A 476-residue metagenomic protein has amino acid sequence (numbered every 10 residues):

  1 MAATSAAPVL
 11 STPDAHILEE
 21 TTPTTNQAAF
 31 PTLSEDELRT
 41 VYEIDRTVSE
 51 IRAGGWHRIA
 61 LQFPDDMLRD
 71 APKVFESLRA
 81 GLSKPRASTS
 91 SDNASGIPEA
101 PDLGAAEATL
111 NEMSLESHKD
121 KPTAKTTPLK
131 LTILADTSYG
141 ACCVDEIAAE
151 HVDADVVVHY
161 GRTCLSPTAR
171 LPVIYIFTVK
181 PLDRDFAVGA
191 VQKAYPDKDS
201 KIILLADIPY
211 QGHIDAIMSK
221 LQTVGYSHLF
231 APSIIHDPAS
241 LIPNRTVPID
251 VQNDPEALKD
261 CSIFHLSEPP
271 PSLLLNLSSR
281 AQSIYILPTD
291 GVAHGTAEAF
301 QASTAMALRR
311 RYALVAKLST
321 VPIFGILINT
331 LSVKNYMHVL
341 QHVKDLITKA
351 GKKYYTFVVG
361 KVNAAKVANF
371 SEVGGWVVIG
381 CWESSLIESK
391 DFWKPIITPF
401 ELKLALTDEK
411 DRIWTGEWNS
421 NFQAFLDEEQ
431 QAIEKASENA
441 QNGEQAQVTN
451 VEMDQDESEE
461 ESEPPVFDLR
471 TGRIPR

Functional and structural regions predicted by a protein language model:
A2-H151, D155, H159: Metallocofactor- and cofactor-centric catalytic cores in central/energy metabolism, strongly enriched
A2-T24, I97-E116, H294, E383-R476: Peripheral docking tails and interdomain loops at the edges of cofactor- or intermediate-handling domains
T40, Q62-P72, T137-C143, Y160-S166 (+7 more regions): Gly/Ser/Thr-rich loops at beta-strand to alpha-helix junctions that form or flank small-molecule/cofactor-binding
D45-H57, V191-S200, A257, V315-F324: Glycine-rich phosphate/diphosphate-binding loops that line cofactor/substrate pockets in enzymes
S77-P85, P122-P128, S219-S227, R280-I284 (+1 more regions): Short helix-loop-beta junction
S166-T304: Conserved, well-structured core segments that form the ligand-binding/active-site neighborhood of functional domains
P271-Y354, K361-V367: Redox- and metal-dependent alpha/beta enzyme cores, enriched for Fe-S-associated oxidoreductases and cofactor-handling
T304-A316, H338-E372, C381-D391, I396-I397 (+3 more regions): A C-terminal functional module that forms or caps the active site or interfaces directly with catalytic machinery
